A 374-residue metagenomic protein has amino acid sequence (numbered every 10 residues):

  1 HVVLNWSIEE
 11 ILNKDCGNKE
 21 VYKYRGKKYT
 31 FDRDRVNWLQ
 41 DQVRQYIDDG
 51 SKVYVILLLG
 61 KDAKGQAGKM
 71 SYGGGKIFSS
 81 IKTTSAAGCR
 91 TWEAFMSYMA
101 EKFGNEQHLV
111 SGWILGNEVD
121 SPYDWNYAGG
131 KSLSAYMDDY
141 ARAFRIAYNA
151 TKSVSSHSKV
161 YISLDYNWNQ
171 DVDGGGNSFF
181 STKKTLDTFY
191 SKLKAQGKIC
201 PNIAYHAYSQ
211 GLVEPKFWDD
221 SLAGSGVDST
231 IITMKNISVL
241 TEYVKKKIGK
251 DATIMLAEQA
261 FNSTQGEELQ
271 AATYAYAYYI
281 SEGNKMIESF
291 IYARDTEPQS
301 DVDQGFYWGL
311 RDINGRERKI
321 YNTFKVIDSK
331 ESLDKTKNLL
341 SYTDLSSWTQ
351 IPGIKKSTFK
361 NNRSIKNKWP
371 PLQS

Functional and structural regions predicted by a protein language model:
H1-V172, Q210-G211, E297-V302: Substrate-binding cleft and catalytic face of glycoside hydrolase catalytic domains, especially the flexible beta-alpha
H1-V3, I114, A204, M255 (+1 more regions): Residues embedded in well-ordered beta-strands within globular domains across many folds
N13, G17-Y22, S71-G74, I81 (+4 more regions): Aromatic-rich peripheral "rim/lid" segments of glycoside hydrolase catalytic domains that contact and position glycan
T30-D32, S85, S132, S178-T182 (+2 more regions): Helix N-terminus capping/helix-initiation residues
N37-D48, S97, E101, R145 (+6 more regions): Surface-exposed alpha-helical segments enriched in charged/polar residues
R44, W92-E93, S111, A135-E268: Noncatalytic carbohydrate-binding groove/subsite architecture in carbohydrate-active enzymes
K52-Y54, K159, T253-I254, E288-I291: Beta-sheet entry/capping signal
K64-K82, Q170-D187, T264-Y278: Short, electropositive alpha-helical surface patch
